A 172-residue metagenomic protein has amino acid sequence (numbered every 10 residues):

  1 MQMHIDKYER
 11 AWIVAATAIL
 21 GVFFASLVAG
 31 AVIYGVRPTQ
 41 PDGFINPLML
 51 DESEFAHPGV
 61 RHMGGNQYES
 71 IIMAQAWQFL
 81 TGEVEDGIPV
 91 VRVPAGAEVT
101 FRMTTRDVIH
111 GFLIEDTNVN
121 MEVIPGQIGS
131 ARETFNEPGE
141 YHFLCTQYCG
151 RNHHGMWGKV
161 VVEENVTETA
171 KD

Functional and structural regions predicted by a protein language model:
M1-L80, T169-D172: Extracytoplasmic entry segments of secretory-pathway proteins
Q2-H4, L113-P138, T169-D172: Extracytoplasmic beta-sandwich strand-turn segments characteristic of Greek-key/jelly-roll folds
R61-I114: Extracytoplasmic/periplasmic/luminal assembly and interaction segments in envelope/secretory/respiratory proteins
Q75-W77, E98, T104-V108, T117 (+4 more regions): Solvent-exposed coil/turn segments that connect beta secondary-structure elements in extracytoplasmic/periplasmic
H110, M156-K159: Extracytoplasmic/periplasmic beta-strand context in beta-sandwich domains, especially the cupredoxin/COX2 CuA-binding
T146-H154: Short, exposed beta-strand-loop hairpins at the edges of beta-sheets in extracellular/periplasmic proteins
V160-E164: Interdomain boundary/hinge segments at the C-termini of tandem beta-sandwich modules
